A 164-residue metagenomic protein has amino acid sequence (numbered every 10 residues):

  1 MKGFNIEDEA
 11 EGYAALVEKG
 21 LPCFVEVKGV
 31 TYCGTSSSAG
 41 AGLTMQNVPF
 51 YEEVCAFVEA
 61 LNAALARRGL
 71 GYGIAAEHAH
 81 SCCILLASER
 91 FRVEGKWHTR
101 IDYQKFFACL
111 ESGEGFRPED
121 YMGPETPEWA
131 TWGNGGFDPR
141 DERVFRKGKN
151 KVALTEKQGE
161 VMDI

Functional and structural regions predicted by a protein language model:
M1-G3: Surface-exposed cleft-lining segments at the edges of enzyme active sites
N5-I164: Auxiliary Fe-S-binding modules of radical SAM enzymes
